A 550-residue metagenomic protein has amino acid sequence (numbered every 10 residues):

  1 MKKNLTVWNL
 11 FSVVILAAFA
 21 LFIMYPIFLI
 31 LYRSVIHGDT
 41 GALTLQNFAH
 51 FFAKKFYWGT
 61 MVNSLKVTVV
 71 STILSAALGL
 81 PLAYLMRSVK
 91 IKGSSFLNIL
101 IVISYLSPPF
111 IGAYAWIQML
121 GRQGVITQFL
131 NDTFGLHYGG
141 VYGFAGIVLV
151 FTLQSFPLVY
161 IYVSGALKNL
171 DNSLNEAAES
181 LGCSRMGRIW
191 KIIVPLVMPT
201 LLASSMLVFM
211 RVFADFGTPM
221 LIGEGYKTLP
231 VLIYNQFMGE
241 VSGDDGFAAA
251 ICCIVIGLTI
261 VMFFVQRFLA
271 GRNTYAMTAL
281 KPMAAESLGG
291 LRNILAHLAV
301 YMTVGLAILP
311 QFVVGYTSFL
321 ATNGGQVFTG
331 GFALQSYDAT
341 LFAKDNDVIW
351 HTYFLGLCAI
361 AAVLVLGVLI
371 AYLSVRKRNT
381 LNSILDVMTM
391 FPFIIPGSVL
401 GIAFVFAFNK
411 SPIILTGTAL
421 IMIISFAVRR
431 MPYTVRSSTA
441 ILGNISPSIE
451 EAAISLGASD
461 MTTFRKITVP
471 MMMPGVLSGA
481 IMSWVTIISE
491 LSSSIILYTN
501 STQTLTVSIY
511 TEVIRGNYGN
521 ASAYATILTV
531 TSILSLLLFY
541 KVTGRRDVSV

Functional and structural regions predicted by a protein language model:
M1, L43-F52, F332-L341: A short amphipathic helical element positioned immediately N-terminal to and/or at the very start of a transmembrane
V7-G38, A49, A53-K168, L196-F216 (+8 more regions): Membrane-water interface segments at the C-terminal ends of transmembrane alpha-helices in multi-pass inner-membrane
K54, V89-K92, K168-S173, C183-R185 (+9 more regions): Juxtamembrane helix-boundary/capping and inter-helix hinge elements in multi-pass membrane proteins
V89, L170-V197, K377, E451-M472 (+1 more regions): Short helix-to-coil transition segments within interhelical loops that connect adjacent transmembrane helices
Q118, F216-S242, G325-G330, L491-Y518: Glycine-rich helix-loop "coupling/hinge" segments at transmembrane-helix boundaries in multipass transporters
L174, T274-E286, I449, A458 (+1 more regions): Short cytosolic juxtamembrane segments of multi-pass membrane proteins
Y234-L258: Helix-loop-helix hairpin linking two adjacent transmembrane segments in secondary transporters
F264-A299: Alpha-helical transmembrane segments of integral membrane proteins
